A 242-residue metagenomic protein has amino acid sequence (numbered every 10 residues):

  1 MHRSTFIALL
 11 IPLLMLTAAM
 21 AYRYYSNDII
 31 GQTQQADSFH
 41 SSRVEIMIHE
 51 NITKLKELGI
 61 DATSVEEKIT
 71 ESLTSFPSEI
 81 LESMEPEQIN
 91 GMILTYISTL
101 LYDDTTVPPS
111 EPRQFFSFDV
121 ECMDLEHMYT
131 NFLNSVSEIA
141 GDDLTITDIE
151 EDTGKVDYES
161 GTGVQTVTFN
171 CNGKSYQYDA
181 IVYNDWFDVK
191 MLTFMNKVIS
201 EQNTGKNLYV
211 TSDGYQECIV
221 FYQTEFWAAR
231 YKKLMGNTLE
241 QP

Functional and structural regions predicted by a protein language model:
M1-P12: N-terminal Sec-pathway targeting helices
P12-M15, P86: Alpha-helical interaction segments
L14-R23: Hydrophobic alpha-helical membrane-insertion segments, chiefly the h-region of N-terminal signal peptides
Y24-P242: Contiguous interface-forming segments/domains that mediate binding rather than catalysis
